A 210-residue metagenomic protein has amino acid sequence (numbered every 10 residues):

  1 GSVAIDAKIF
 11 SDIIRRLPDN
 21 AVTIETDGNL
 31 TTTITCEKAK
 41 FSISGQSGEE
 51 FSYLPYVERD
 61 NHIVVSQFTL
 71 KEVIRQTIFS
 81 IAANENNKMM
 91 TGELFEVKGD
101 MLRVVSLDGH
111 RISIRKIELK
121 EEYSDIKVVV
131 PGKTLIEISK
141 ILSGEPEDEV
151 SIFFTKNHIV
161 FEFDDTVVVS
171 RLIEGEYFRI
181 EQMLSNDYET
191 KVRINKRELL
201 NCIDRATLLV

Functional and structural regions predicted by a protein language model:
G1-V210: Structural preference for solvent-exposed beta-strand-turn elements and adjacent flexible terminal/loop segments within
